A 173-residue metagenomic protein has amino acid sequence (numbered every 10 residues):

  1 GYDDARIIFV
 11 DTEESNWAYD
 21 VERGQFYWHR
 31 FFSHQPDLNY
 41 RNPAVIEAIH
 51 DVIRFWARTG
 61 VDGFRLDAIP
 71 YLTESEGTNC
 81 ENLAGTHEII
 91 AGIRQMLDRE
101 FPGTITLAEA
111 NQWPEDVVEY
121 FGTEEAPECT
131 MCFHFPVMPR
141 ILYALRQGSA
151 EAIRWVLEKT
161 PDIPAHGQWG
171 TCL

Functional and structural regions predicted by a protein language model:
G1-N79, A84-L173: Alpha-amylase-like alpha-glycosidases and glucanotransferases acting on alpha-linked glucans and related
